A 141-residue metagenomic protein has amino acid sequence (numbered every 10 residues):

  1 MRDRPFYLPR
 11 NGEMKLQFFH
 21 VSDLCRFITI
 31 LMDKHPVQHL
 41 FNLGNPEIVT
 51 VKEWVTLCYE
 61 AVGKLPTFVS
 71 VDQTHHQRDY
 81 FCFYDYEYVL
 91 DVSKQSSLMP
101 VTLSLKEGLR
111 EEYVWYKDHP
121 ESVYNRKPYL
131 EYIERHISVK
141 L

Functional and structural regions predicted by a protein language model:
M1-R2, D33, G63, V114-D118: Residues at helix-coil transition
M1-Y7, K15-N42, I48: Alpha-helical substrate-binding/gating segment
P9-M14, Q73-Q77: Short linear capping/connector segments at secondary-structure termini
N11-E13, P46, P100: Structured loop/turn residues at secondary-structure junctions
V21, H75-T102, E107-E111, E121 (+1 more regions): Conserved C-terminal active-site "lid" loop/helix of NAD(P)H-dependent oxidoreductases that clamps the redox cofactor
L24, I28, L43, W54 (+2 more regions): Non-catalytic, hydrophobic alpha-helical segments
L31-Y80, K140-L141: Mid/C-terminal beta-alpha module of Rossmann-like enzyme folds, strongest in SDR-family dehydrogenases/epimerases
L105-L141: Amphipathic terminal alpha-helices
